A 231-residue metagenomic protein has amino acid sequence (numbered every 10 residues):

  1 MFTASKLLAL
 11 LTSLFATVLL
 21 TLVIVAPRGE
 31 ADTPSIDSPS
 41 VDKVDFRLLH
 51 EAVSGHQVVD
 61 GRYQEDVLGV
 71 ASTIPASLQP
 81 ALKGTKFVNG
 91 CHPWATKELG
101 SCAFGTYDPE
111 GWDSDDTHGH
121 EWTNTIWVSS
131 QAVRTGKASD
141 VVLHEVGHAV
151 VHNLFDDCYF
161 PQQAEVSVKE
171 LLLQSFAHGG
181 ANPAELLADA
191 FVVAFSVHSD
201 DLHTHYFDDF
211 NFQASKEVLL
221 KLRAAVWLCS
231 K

Functional and structural regions predicted by a protein language model:
F2-S114, F207-A214, A225-K231: A metal-dependent hydrolase signature that marks the N-terminal structural subdomain at the beginning of catalytic folds
Q57-L68, A132-V141, H178, N182-L186: Soluble non-cytosolic domains of exported or imported proteins
A71-Q79, D156, P161, E165: Residues that cap or delimit alpha-helices
Q79-P80, T117-W122, N182-L186: Extracellular/periplasmic catalytic domains that process cell-envelope and extracellular macromolecules
H92-S139, H152: Active-site scaffold of zinc-dependent metalloenzymes
I126-V128, A149-V151, L186-A194: Structural recognition of the beta-strand scaffold that forms the well-ordered cores of secreted hydrolase catalytic
V146-Q163, L187: Catalytic Zn2+-binding segment of zinc metalloproteases
V166-K231: Metalloprotease/metallohydrolase-associated module, dominated by Zn2+-dependent proteases
